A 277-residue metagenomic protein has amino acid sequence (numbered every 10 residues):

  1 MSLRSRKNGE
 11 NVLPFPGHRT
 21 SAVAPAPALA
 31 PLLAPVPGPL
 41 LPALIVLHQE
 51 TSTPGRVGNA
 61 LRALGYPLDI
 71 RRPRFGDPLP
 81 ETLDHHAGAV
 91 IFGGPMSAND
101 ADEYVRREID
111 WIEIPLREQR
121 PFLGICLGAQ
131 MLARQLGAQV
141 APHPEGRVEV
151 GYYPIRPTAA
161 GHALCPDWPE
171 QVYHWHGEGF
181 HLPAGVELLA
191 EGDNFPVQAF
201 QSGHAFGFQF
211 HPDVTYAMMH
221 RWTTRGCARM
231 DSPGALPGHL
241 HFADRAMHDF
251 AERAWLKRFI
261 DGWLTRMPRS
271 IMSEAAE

Functional and structural regions predicted by a protein language model:
M1-E103, R107-R120, D231-E277: N-terminal beta1-alpha1 cap of cysteine-dependent amidohydrolase-like domains
I45, R156-E277: Amide-donor transfer/coupling interface in amidating biosynthetic enzymes
P54-R56, P80, D100-D102, A133-Q135 (+3 more regions): Short glycine-/acidic-enriched loop or helix-start segments at secondary-structure transitions that form or flank
R62, H86-A89, Q139-H143, A159 (+1 more regions): Short, hinge-like loop/turn segments at secondary-structure boundaries
D84, V148, A184: Structured loop/turn residues at beta-strand edges in well-structured enzyme cores
P115-Q139: Catalytic nucleophile loop
Q130-Y173: Ligand/cofactor pocket segment of small-molecule handling proteins
